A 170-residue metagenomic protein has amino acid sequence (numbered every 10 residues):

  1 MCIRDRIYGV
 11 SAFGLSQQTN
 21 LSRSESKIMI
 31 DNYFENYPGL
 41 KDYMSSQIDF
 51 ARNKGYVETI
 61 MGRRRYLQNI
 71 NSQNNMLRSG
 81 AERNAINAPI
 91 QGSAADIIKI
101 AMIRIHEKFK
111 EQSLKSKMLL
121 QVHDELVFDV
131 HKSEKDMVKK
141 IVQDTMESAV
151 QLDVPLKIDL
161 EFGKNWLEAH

Functional and structural regions predicted by a protein language model:
R4-H170: Conserved catalytic core of nucleotide polymerization and phosphodiester-bond processing enzymes
